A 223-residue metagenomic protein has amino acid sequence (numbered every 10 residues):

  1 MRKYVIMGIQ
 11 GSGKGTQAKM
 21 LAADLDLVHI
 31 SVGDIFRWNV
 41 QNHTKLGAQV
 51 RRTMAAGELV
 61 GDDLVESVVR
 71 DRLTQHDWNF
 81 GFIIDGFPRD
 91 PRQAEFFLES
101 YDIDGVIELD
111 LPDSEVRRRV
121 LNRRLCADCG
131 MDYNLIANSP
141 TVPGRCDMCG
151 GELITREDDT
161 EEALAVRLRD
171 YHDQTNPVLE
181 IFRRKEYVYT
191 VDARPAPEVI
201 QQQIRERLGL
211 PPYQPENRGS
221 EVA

Functional and structural regions predicted by a protein language model:
M1-A223: Glycine-rich phosphate-binding loop of ATP-dependent small-molecule kinases
